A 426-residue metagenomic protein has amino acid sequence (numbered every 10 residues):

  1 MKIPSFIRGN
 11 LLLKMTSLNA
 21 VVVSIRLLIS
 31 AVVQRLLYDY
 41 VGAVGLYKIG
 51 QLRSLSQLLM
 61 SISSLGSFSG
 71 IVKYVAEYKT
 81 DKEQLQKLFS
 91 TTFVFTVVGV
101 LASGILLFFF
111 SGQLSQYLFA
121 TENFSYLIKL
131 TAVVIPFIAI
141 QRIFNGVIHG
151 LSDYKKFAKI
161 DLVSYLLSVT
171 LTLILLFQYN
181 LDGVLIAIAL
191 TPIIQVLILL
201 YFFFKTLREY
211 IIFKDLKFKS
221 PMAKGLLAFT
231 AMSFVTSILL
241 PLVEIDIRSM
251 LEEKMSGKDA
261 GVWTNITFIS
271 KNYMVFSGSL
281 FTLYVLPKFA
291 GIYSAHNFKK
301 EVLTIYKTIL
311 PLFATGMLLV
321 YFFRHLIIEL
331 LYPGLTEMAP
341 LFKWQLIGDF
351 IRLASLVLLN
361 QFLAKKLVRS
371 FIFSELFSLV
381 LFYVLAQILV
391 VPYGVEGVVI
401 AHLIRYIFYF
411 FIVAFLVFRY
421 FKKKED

Functional and structural regions predicted by a protein language model:
M1-L12, I188, L199-E244, I292-N297 (+1 more regions): Interhelical loop/hinge segments that connect adjacent transmembrane helices in multipass membrane
N10-S69, G104, F108, V169 (+5 more regions): Signature of the first transmembrane helix
K14-R26, L52, Q57, S61-G112 (+3 more regions): Membrane-water interface segments that mark the loop-to-transmembrane alpha-helix transition
Q34-R35, S64-T80, G150, I266 (+2 more regions): Helix-loop junctions and terminal segments of transmembrane helices in multi-pass membrane transport/translocation
I49, R53-S63, T236, L240 (+6 more regions): Transmembrane helix-bundle signature of multi-pass secondary active exporters and lipid flippases
S111-T131, K258, F322-F350, E396: Interfacial segments at transmembrane-helix termini and the short loops linking adjacent helices
S125, K129, K159-L207, F377-L381 (+1 more regions): Hydrophobic alpha-helical transmembrane segments
P136-I160, I347-S374: Membrane-interface junctions at transmembrane-helix termini in multi-pass inner-membrane proteins
